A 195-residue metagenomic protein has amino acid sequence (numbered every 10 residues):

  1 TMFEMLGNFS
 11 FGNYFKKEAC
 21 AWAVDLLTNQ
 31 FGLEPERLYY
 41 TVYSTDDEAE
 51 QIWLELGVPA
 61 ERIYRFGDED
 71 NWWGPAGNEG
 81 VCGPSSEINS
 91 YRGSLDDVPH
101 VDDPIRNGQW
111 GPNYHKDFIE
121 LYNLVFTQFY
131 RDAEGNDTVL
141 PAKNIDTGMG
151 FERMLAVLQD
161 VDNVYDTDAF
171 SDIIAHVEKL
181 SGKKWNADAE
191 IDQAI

Functional and structural regions predicted by a protein language model:
T1-I195: Structured aminoacyl-transfer and RNA-binding surfaces used for tRNA recognition/handling in the translation apparatus
